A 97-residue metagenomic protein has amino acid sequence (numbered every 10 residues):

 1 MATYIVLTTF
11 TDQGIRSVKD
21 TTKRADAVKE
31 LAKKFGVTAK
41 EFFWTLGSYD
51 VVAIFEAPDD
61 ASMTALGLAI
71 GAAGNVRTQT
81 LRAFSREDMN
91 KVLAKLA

Functional and structural regions predicted by a protein language model:
M1-A97: A compositional/biophysical signature of low hydrophobicity enriched in polar/charged and small residues
